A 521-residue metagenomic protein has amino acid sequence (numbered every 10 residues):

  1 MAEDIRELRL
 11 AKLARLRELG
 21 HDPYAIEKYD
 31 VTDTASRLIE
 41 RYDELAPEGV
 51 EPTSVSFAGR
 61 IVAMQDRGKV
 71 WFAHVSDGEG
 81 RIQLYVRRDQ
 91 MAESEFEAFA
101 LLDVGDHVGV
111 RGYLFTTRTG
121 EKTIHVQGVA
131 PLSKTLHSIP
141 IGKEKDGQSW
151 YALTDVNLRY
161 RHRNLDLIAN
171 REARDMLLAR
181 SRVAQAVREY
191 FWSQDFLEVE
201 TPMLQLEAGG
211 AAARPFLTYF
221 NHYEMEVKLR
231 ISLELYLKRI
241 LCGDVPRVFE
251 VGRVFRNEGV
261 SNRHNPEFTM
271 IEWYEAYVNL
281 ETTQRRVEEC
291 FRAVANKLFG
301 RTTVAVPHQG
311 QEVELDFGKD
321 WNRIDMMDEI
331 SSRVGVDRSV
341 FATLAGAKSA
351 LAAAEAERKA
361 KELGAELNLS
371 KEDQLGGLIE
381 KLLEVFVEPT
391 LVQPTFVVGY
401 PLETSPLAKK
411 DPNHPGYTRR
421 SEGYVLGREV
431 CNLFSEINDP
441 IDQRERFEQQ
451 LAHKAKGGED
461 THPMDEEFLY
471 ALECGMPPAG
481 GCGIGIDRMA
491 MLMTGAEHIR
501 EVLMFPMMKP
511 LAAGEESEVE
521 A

Functional and structural regions predicted by a protein language model:
M1-A521: Class II aminoacyl-tRNA synthetase catalytic cores and aaRS-like
